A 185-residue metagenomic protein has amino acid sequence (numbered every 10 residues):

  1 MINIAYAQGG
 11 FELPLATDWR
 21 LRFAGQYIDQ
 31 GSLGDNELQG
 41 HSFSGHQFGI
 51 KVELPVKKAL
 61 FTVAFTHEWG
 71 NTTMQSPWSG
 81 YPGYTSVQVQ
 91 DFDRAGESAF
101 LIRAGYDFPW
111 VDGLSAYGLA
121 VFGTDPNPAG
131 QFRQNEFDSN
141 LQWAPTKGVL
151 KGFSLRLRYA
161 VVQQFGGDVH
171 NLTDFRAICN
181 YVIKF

Functional and structural regions predicted by a protein language model:
M1-L13: Internal metal/ion-chelating core segments
I2-N3, S32-N36, G70-S76, D125-G130 (+1 more regions): Outer-membrane beta-barrel proteins
N3-A5, S44-F48, G96-F100, R133-F137 (+1 more regions): Residues that define the transmembrane beta-barrel architecture of outer-membrane proteins
G10-G123: Detector for outer-membrane/organellar transmembrane beta-barrel domains, recognizing the amphipathic beta-strand
L38-G40, K51, Q88-F92, N127-Q131 (+2 more regions): Outer-membrane beta-barrel proteins
I102, S139-P145, N171-F185: Outer-membrane beta-barrel "beta-signal"
D112-S154: A C-terminal functional module that forms or caps the active site or interfaces directly with catalytic machinery
L157-Y159: C-terminal beta-sandwich/jelly-roll accessory domains of carbohydrate-active enzymes
